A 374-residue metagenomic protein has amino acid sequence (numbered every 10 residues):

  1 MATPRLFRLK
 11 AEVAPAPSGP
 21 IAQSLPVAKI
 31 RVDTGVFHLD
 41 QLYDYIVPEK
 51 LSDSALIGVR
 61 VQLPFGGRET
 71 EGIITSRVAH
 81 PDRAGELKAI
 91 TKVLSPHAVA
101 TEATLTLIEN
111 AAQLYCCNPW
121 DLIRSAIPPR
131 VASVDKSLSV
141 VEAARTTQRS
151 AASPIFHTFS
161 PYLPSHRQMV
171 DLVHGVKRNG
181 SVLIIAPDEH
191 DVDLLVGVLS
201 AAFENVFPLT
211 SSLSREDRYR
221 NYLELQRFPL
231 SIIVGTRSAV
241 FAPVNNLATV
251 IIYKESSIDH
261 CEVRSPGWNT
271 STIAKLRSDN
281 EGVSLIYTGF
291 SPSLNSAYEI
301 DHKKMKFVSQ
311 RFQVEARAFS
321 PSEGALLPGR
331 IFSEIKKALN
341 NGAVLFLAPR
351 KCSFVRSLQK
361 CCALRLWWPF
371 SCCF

Functional and structural regions predicted by a protein language model:
M1-R356, C361-L364, W368: Accessory, non-ATPase domains that flank or precede helicase/AAA+ motor cores in DNA-metabolism machines
